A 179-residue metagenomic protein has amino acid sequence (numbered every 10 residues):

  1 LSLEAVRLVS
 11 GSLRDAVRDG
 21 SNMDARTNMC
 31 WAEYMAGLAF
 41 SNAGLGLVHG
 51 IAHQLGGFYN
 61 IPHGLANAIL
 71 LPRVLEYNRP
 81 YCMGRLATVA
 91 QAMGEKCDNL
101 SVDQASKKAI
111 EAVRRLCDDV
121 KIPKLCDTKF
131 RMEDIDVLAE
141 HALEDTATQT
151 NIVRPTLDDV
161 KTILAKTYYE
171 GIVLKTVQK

Functional and structural regions predicted by a protein language model:
L1-R115: Active-site segments that bind and position negatively charged phosphate/pyrophosphate groups
P72-K179: Mobile late-domain/C-terminal helix-loop "cap" segments that border catalytic sites or the cytosolic face
